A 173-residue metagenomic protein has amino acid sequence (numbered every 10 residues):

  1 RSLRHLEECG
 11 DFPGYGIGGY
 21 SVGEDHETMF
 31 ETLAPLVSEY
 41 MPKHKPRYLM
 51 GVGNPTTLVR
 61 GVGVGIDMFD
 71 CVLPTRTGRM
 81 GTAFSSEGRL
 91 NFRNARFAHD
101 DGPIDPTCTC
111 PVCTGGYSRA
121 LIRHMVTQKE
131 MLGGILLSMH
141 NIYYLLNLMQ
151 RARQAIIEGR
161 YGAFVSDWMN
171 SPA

Functional and structural regions predicted by a protein language model:
R1-I104: Glycine-rich phosphate/ribose-binding loops and adjacent secondary-structure elements that form binding surfaces
D105-A173: C-terminal extensions of enzymes
